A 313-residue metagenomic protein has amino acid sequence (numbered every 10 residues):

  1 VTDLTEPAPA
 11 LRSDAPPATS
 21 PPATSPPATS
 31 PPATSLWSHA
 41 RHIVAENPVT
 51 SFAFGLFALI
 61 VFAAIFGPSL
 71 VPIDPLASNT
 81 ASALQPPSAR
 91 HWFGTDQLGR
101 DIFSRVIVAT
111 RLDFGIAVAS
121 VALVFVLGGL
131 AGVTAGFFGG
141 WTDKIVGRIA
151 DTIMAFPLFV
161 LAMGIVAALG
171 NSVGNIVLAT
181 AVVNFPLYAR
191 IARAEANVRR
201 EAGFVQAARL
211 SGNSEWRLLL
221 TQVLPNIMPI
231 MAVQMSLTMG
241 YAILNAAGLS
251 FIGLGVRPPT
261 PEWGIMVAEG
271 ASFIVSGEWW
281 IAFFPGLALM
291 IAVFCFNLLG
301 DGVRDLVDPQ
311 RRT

Functional and structural regions predicted by a protein language model:
D3, T29-A77, I149, I227-M228: N-terminal signal-anchor/first transmembrane alpha helix
D3-L11, G55, A63-L98, I252-P261: Hydrophobic alpha-helical transmembrane segments of membrane transport/permease proteins and related membrane-embedded
A53-F54, I102-F137: Transmembrane alpha-helix signature in integral membrane proteins
W92, D96, V126-G128, G136-A202 (+1 more regions): Generic hydrophobic transmembrane alpha-helix motif, especially the helices
T95-R100, F137-F138, A207-N226, V267: Short helix-to-coil transition segments within interhelical loops that connect adjacent transmembrane helices
R111-L127, F156, N171, W216-G248 (+1 more regions): Transmembrane alpha-helices
M154, I165-A168, T180, E195-A196 (+3 more regions): Glycine-rich helix-loop "coupling/hinge" segments at transmembrane-helix boundaries in multipass transporters
V183, P229-M239, E278-T313: C-terminal transmembrane helix and the adjacent membrane-cytosol boundary/short C-terminal tail of inner/organellar
